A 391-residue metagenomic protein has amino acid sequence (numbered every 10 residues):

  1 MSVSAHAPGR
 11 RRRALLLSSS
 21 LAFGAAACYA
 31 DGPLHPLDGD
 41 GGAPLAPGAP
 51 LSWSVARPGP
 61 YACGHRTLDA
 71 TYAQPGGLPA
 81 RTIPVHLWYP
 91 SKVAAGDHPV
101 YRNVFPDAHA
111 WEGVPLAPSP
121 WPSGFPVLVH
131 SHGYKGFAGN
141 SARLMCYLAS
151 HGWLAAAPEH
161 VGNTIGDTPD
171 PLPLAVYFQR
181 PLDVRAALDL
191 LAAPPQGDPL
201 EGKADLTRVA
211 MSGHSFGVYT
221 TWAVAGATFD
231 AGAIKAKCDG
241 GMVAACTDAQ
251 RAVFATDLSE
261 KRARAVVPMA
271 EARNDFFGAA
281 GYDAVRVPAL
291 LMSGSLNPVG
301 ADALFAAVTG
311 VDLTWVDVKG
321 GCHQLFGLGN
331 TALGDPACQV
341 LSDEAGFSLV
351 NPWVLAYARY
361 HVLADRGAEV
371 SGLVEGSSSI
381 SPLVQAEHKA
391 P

Functional and structural regions predicted by a protein language model:
A25-A27: C-terminal motif of bacterial Sec signal peptides marking the signal peptidase cleavage site
Y29-D31: Bacterial signal peptide processing site
L37-L128, S150: Domain-level recognition of soluble alpha/beta enzyme cores, biased toward histidine phosphatases/phosphomutases
A117-F125, H130-D167, N297-V299: Short substrate-entry loop that stabilizes the transition state in hydrolases
P173-L206, A236-C238: Alpha/beta-hydrolase active-site loop
A192, V218-D230: Short glycine-enriched nucleophile-adjacent loop and the immediately C-terminal alpha-helix near the catalytic center
G241-V318: The feature captures the conserved acid-bearing segment of alpha/beta-hydrolase catalytic domains
G320-C322, L328-P391: Alpha/beta-hydrolase-fold serine-hydrolase catalytic core, especially in secreted/extracellular enzymes
